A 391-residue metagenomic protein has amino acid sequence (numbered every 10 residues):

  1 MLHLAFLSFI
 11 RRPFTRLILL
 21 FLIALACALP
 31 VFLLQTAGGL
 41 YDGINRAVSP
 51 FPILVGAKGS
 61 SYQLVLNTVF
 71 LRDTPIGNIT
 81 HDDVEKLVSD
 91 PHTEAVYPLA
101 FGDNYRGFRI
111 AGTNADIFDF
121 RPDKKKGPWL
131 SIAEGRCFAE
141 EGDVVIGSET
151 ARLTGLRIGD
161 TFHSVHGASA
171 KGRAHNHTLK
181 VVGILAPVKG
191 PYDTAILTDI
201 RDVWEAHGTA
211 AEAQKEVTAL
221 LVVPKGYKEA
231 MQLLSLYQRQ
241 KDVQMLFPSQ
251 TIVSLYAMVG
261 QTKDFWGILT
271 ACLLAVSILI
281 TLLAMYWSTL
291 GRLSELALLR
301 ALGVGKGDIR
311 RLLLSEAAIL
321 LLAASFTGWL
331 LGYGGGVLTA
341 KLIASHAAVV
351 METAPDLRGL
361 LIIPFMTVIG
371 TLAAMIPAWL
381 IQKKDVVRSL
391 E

Functional and structural regions predicted by a protein language model:
M1-I10: A short amphipathic helical element positioned immediately N-terminal to and/or at the very start of a transmembrane
R11-L40, A257-L296, A318-T327, V368-L372: Hydrophobic alpha-helical transmembrane segments of multi-pass inner-membrane transport and secretion
I23-L25, A37-G77: Membrane-interface junction motifs in transport/secretion proteins
Q63-L71, I76-A213: A structural signal for hydrophobic secondary-structure junctions, strongest on transmembrane helix-loop-helix units
R173-K180, I184-K263: Mechanotransmission and gating elements of multispan inner-membrane complexes involved in transport and envelope
L273, Y286-S288, L293-A340, L361 (+2 more regions): Transmembrane alpha-helical interface segments in multi-pass membrane proteins
L331-G334, A344-W379, R388-E391: Conserved transmembrane alpha-helices of multi-pass membrane proteins, especially helix-helix packing segments enriched
